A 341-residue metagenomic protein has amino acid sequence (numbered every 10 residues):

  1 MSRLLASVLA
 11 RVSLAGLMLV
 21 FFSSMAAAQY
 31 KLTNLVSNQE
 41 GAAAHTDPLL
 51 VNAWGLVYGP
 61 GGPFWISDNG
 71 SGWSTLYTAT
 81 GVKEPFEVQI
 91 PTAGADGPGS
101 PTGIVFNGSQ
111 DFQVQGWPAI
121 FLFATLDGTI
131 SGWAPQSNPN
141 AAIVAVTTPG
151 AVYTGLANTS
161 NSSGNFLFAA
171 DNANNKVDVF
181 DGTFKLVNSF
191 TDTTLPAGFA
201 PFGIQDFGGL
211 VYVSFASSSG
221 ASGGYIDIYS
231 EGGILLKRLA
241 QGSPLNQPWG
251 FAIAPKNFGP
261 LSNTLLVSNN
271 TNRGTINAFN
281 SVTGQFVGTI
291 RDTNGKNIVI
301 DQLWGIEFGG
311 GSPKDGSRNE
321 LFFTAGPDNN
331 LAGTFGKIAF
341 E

Functional and structural regions predicted by a protein language model:
M1-A15: Bacterial N-terminal signal peptides that target proteins for export
G16-V20: Alpha-helical transmembrane segments
F21-M25: N-terminal signal peptide c-region/cleavage motif recognized by signal peptidases
A26-E341: Sequence/structural signature of beta-propeller domains
